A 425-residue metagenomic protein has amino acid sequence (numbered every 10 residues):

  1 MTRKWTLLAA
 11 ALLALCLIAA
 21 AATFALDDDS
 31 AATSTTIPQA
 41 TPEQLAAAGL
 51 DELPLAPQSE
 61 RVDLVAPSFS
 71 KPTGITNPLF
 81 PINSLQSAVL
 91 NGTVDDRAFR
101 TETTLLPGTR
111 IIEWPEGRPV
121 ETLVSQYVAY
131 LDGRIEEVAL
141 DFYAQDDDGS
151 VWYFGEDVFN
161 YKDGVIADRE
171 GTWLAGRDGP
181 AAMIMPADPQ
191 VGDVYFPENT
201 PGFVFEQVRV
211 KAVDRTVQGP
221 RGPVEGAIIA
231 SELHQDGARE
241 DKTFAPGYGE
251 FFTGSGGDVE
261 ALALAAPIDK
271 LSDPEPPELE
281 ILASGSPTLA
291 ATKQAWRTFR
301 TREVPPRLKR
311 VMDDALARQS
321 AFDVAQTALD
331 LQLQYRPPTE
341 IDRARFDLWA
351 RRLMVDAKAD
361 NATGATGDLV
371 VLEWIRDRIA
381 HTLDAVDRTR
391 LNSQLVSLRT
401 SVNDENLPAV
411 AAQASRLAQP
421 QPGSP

Functional and structural regions predicted by a protein language model:
M1-L12: N-terminal Sec-pathway targeting helices
T6-L7, I82, P246, A411: Hydrophobic alpha-helical segments
A10-A20: Core hydrophobic alpha-helical transmembrane segments of single-pass membrane proteins
A19-T36: C-terminal region of N-terminal signal peptides and the immediate post-cleavage residues of exported proteins
I37-E275: Conserved functional acidic sites
E275-P425: Mature extracytoplasmic or organellar-lumen-exposed domains after removal of signal/transit peptides
